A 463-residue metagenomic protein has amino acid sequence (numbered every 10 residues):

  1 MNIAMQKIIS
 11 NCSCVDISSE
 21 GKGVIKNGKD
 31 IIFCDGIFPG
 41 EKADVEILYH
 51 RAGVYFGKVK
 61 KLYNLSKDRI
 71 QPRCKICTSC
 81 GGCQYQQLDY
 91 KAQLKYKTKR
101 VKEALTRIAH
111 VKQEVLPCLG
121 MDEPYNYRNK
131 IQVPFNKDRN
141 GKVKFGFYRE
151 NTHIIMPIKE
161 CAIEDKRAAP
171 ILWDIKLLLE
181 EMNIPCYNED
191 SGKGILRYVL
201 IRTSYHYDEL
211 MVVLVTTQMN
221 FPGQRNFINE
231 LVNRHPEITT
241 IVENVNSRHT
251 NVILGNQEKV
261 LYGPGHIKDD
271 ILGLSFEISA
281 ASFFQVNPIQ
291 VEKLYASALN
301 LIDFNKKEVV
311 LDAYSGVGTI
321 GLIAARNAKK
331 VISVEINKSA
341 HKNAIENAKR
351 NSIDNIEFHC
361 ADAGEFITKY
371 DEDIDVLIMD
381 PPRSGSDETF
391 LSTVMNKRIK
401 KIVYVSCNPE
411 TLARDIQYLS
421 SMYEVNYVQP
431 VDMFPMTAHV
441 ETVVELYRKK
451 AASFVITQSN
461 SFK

Functional and structural regions predicted by a protein language model:
M1-P72, I76, E357-F358, E365 (+1 more regions): Terminal RNA-binding accessory module
N2-S10, I17-G21, M219, G223-K463: Rossmann-like S-adenosyl-L-methionine
G23-G28, G146-R149, V213-V215, A344: Short, acidic/hydrophobic/Gly-rich beta-strand patch recurrent on exposed beta strands that often constitutes part
G40, E164, N287: Short, conserved phosphate/pyrophosphate- and ester-handling motifs at nucleotide-, phospho-/glycolipid
K60-P72, G81-C186, H206, F221: Extended interfacial segments that mediate partner engagement and assembly in macromolecular machines
L116-P124, E189-D190, Y198, R202 (+1 more regions): Short, solvent-exposed loop/turn elements at beta->coil junctions and helix N-caps that rim active or binding pockets
I201, Y207-T217, S275-S279: Short, aliphatic-rich beta-strand segments
